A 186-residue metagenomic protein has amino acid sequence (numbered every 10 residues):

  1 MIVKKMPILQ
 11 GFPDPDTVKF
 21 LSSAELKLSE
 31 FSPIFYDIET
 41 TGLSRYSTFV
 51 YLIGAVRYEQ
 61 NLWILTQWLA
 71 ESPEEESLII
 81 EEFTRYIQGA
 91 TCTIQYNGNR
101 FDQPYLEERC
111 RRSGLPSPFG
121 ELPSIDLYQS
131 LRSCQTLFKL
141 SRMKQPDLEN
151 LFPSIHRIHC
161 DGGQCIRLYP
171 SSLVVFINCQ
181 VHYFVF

Functional and structural regions predicted by a protein language model:
M1, I38-T40, V50-Y51, T93-G98 (+1 more regions): Long, contiguous hydrophobic alpha-helical segments, chiefly transmembrane helices and signal peptides
M1-S29: N-terminal accessory regions of nucleic-acid-interacting proteins
D14, S44-F49, Y105-L106: Short, conserved acidic/polar surface loops in the N-terminal third of protein domains
L21-Q88: Conserved RNase H-like, two-metal-ion catalytic cores of nucleic-acid enzymes
Q60-I155: Conserved DEDDh/DEDDy metal-dependent 3′-5′ exonuclease domain
D147-F186: Acidic, Mg2+-coordinating catalytic module of metal-dependent nucleases/exonucleases that use a two-metal-ion mechanism
